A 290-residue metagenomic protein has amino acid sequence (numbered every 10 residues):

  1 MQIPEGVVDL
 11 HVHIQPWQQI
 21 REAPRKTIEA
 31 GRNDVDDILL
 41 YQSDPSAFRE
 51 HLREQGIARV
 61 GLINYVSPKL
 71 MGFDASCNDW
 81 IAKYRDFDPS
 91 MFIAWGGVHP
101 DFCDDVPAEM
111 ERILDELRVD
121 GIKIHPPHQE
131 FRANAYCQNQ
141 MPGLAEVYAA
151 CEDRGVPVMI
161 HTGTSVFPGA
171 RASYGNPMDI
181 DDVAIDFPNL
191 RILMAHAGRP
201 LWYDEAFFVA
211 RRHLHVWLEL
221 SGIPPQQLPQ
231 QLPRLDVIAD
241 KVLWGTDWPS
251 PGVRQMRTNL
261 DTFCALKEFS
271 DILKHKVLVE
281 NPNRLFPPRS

Functional and structural regions predicted by a protein language model:
M1-H13, Q19-R59, V237-L243, P251-S290: Mid-to-C-terminal alpha-helical segments outside catalytic/metal-binding sites
V7-W17, M159-T162, M194-A195: Histidine-centered catalytic micro-motifs
H11, L52, V60, I81 (+8 more regions): Divalent metal-coordination and catalytic microenvironments
Q15-Q18, S67-L70, P100-D104, H128-F131 (+4 more regions): Active-site environment of divalent metal-dependent phosphoester hydrolases
Q18-P24, P107-E109, N134-Y136, A170-A172 (+4 more regions): Short aromatic-enriched loop/helix-cap "lid" or pocket-rim segments at secondary-structure transitions that line
S43-R49, S76-A82, V106-M110, N176-I180 (+2 more regions): Alpha-helical scaffolding within the catalytic cores of extracellular/periplasmic polymer-degrading hydrolases
A58-R59, S67-V166: Active-site gating/metal-coordination segments in enzymes
D120-G121, N134-W244: Catalytic pocket-lining loop regions of alpha/beta-barrel enzymes, especially the amidohydrolase/enolase/GH5 lineages
